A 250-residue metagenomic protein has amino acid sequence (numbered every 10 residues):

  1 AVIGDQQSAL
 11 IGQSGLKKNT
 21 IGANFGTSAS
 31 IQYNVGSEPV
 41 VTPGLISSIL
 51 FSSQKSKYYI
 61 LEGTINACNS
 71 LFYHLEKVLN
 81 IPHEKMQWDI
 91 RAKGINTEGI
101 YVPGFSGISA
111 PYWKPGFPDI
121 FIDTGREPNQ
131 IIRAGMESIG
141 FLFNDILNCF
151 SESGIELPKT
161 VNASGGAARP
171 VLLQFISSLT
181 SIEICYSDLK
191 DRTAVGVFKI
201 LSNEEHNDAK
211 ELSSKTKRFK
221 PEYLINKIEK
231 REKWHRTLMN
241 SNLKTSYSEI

Functional and structural regions predicted by a protein language model:
A1-T20: Conserved phosphate-binding catalytic cores of ATP/NTP-utilizing and phosphoryl-transfer enzymes
I3-A9, T27-S28, I176, D191: Conserved glycosyltransferase catalytic-site signature
I3-G4, N24-S28, V161-P170: A short acidic Gly-Thr/Ser loop motif
S8-I11, A29-Y33, Y101: Short beta-strand scaffold segments in enzyme catalytic cores
Q13-G15, I21-N24, I65, R91-G94: A general structural signal for short secondary-structure junctions and capping/turn motifs
G15, V35-E38: Active-site loops of AMP-binding adenylate-forming
I21-N24, S28-V35: Gly/Thr-rich phosphate-binding beta-strand-loop-beta motif of the actin/hexokinase/Hsp70
S37-P39, P43-I250: Glycine/Thr-rich phosphate-binding loops that ligate phosphate moieties of nucleotide and other phosphorylated ligands
